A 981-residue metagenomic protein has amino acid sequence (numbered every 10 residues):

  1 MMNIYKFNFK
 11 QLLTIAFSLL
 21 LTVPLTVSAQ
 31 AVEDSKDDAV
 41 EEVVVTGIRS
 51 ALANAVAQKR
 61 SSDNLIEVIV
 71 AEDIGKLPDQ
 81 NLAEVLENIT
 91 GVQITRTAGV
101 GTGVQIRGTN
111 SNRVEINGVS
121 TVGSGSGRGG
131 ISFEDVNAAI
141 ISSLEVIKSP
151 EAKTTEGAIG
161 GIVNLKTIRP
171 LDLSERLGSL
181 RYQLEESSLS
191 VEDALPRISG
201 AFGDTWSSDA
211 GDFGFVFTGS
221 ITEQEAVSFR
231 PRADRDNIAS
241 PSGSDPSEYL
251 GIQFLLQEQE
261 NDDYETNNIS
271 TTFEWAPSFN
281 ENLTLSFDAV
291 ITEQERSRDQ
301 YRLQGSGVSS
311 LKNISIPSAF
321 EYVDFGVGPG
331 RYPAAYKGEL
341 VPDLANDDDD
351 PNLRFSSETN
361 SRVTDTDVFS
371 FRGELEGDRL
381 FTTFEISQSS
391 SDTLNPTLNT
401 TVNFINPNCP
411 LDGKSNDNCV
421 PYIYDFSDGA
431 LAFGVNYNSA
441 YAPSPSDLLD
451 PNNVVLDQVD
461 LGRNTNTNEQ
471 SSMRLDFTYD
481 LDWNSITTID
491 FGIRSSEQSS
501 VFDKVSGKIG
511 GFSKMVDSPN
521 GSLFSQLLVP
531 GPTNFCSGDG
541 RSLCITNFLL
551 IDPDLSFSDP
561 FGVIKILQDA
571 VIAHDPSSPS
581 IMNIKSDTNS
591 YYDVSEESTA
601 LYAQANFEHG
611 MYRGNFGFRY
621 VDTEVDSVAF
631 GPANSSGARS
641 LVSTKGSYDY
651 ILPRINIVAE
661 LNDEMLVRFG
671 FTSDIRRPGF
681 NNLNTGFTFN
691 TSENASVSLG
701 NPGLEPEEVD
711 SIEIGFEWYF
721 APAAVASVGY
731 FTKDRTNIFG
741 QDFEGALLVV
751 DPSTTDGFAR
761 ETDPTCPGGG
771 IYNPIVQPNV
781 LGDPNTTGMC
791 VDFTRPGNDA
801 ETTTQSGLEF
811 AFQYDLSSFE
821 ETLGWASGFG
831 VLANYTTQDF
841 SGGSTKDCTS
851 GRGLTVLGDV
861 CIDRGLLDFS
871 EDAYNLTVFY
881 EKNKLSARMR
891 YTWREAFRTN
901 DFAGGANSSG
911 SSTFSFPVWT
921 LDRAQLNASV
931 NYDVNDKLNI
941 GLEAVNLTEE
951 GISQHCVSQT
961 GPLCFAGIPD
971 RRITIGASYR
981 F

Functional and structural regions predicted by a protein language model:
V44-G75, V119-S124: N-terminal periplasmic "start-of-domain" segments of outer-membrane beta-barrel proteins
A83-T121: Extracytoplasmic beta-strand/coil segments of soluble accessory domains associated with Gram-negative outer-membrane
R107, V136-R181, S228, E820: A beta-strand signature from Gram-negative outer-membrane beta-barrel systems, especially the internal plug domain
T121-K148, G200: Short acidic/polar hinge/loop motifs at secondary-structure boundaries that mediate gating or recognition
V191-L344, S361-R372, D378, P653-N656 (+1 more regions): Transmembrane beta-barrel wall of Gram-negative outer-membrane proteins
N360-T366, S590, V594-E597, I675-R735 (+6 more regions): Outer-membrane beta-barrel signature, preferentially recognizing the C-terminal barrel domain of Gram-negative
S513, T736-N737, F829, T892-S909 (+2 more regions): C-terminal beta-signal and adjacent terminal beta-strands/loops of Gram-negative outer-membrane beta-barrel proteins
D734, D751-A903, T948: Gram-negative outer-membrane beta-barrel transporters
